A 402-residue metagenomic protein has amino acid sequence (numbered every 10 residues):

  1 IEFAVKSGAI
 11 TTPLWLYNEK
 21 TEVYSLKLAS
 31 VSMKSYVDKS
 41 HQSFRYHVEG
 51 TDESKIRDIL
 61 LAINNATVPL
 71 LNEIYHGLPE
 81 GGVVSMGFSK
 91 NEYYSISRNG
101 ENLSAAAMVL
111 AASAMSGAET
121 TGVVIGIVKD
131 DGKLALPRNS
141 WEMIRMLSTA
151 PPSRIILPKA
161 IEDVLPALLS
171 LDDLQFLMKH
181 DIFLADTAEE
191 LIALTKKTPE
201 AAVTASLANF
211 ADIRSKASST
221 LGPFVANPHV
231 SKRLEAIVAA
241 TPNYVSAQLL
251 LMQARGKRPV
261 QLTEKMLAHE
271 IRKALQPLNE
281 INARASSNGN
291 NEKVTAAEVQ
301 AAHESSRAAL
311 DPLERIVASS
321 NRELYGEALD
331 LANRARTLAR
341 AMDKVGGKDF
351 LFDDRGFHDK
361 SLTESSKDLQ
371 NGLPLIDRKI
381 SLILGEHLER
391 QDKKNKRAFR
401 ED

Functional and structural regions predicted by a protein language model:
I1-N321, Y325-K393, F399-R400: Peripheral, non-AAA+ core regions of ATP-driven protein-machinery
